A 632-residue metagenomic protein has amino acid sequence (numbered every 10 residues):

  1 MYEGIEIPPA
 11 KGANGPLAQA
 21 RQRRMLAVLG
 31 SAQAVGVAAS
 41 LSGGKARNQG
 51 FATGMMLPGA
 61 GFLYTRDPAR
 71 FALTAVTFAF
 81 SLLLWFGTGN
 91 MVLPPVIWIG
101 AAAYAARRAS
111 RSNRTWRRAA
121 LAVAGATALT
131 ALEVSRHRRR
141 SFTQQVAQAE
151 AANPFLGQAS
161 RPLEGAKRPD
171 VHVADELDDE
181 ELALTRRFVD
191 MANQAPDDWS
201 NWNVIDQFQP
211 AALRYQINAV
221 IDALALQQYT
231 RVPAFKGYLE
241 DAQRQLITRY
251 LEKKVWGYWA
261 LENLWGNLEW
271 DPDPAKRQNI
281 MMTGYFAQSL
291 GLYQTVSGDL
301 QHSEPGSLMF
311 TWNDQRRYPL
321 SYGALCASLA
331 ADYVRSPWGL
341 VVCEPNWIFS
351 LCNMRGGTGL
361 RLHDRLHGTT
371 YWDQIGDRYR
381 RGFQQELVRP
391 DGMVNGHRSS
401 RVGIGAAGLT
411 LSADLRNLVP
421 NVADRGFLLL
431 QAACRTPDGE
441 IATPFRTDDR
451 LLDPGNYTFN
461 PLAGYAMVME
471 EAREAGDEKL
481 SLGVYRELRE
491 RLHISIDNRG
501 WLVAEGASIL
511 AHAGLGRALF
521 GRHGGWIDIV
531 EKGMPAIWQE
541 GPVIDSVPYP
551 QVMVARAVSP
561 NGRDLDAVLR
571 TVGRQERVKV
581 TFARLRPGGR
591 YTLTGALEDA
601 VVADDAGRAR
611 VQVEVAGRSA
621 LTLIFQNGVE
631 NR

Functional and structural regions predicted by a protein language model:
Y2-D198, L290-L292, V296-L300, G306 (+3 more regions): Terminal, non-catalytic domain-edge segments
R66, R161-L268, R473, K479 (+1 more regions): Long, contiguous N-terminal structural blocks used for assembly/anchoring
E181-V189, I221, K236-L251, T283-Q294 (+5 more regions): Hydrophobic core segments within long, regular secondary-structure runs in both alpha- and beta-rich folds
F188-F208, I247-D273, C326-W347, G382-G403 (+2 more regions): Glycine- and aromatic-rich loop/turn segments at beta-sheet edges
P210-R231, Y258-L292, F349-N353, V402-P420 (+2 more regions): An alpha-helical repeat/solenoid feature that recognizes helix-turn-helix modules
Q228-W347: Extended ligand-binding groove/face enriched in aromatic
I280-M281, F310-A324, D332-R355, L362-N460: Extended ligand-binding clefts on enzyme/binding-domain cores
T594-Q612: Solvent-exposed beta-strand/loop surfaces of large extracellular or lumenal domains
